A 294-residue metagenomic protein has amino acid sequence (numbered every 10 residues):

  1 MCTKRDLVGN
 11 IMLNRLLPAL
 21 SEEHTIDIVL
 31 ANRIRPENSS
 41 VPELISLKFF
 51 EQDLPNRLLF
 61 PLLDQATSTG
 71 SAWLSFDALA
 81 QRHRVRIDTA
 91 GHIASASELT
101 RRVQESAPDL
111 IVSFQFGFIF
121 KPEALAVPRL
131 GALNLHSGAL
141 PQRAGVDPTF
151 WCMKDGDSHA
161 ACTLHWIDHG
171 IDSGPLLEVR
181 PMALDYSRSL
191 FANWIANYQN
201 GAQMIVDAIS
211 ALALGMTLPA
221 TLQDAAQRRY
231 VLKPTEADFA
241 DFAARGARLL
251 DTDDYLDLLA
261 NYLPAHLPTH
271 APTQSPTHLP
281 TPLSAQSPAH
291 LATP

Functional and structural regions predicted by a protein language model:
M1-P294: One-carbon transfer enzymes
